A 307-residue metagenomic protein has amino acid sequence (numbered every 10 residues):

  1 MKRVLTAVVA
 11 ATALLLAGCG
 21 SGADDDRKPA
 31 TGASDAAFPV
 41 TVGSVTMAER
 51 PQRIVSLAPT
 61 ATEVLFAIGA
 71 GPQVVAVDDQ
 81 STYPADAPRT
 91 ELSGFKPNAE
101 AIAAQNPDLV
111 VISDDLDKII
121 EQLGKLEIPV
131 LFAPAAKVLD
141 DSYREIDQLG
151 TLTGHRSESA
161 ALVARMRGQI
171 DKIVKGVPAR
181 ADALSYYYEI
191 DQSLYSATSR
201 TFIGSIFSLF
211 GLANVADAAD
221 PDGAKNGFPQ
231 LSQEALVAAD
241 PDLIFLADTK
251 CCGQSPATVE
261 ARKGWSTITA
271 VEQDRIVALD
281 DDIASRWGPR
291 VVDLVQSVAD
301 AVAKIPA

Functional and structural regions predicted by a protein language model:
M1-T60, S157-Y187, D300-A307: Bacterial Sec-exported substrate-binding components of ABC uptake systems
D35-T41, T90-E100, P221-Q233: Short helix-initiation/N-cap motifs at beta->coil->alpha
R53-D115, L212-V215: A short, structured surface patch at a secondary-structure boundary
A58, D114-D115, A135, I190-Q192 (+4 more regions): Short secondary-structure boundary segments
D79-Y83, P88, R200-G227: Alpha-helical, coiled-coil/dimerization segments enriched in small aliphatic residues
N98-I112, I128, S232-L246: Proline-aspartate-enriched helix->loop->beta-strand connector
D117-K125, A238, D242-R262: A ligand-binding cleft/hinge motif common to bilobed small-molecule-binding domains
I119-Y195, K225, D274-A307: Extracytoplasmic substrate-binding proteins
